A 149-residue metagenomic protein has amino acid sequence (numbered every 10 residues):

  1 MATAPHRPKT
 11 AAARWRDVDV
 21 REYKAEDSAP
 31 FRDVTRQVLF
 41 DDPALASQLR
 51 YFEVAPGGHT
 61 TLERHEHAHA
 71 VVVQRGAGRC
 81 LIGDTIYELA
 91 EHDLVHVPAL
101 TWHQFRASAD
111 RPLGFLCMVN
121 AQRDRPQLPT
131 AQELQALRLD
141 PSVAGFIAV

Functional and structural regions predicted by a protein language model:
M1-A46, T130-V149: A short, N-terminal "cap"/entry segment at the start of jelly-roll beta-barrel domains of the cupin/DSBH fold
D33, R50-H65: Conserved short histidine dyad/triad with adjacent acidic residue
Y51, H96, R111-L128: A short hydrophobic beta-strand segment most commonly corresponding to one strand of the jelly-roll/cupin
T60-L62, C80-L81, V97, H103-A109 (+1 more regions): Short beta-strand His + acidic residue motifs that chelate non-heme Fe in jelly-roll/DSBH and cupin folds
H67-H69, V73-G78, G83: Glycine- and acidic-residue-biased ligand/ion/polar-headgroup-sensing regions
D84-A99: Short acidic-glycine-tyrosine-enriched beta hairpin
